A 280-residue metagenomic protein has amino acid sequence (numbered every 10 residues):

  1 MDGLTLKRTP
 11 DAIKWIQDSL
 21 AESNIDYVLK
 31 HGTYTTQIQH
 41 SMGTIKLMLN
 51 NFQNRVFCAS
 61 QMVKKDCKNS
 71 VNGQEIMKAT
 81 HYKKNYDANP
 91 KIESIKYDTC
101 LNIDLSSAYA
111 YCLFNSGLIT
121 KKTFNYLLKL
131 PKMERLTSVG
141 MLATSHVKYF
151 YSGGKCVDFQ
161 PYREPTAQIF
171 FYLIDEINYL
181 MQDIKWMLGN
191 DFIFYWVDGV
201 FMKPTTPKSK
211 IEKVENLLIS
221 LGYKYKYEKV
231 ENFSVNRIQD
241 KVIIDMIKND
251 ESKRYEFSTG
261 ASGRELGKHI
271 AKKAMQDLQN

Functional and structural regions predicted by a protein language model:
M1-N280: Conserved acidic
